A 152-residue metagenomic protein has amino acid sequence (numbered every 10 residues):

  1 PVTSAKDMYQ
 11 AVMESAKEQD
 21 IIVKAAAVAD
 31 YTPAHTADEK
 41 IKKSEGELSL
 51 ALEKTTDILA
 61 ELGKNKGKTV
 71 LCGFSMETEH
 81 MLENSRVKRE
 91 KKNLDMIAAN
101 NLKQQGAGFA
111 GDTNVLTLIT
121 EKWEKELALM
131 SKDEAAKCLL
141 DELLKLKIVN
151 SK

Functional and structural regions predicted by a protein language model:
P1-M76, H80-K152: A cross-family phosphate/adenosyl-ligand binding-site feature
